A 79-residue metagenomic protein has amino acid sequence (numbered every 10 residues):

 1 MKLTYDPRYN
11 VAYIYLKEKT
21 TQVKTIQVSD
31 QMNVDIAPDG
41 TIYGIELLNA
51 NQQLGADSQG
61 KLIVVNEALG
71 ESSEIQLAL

Functional and structural regions predicted by a protein language model:
M1-L79: Small, basic N-terminal interaction modules of short regulatory proteins
